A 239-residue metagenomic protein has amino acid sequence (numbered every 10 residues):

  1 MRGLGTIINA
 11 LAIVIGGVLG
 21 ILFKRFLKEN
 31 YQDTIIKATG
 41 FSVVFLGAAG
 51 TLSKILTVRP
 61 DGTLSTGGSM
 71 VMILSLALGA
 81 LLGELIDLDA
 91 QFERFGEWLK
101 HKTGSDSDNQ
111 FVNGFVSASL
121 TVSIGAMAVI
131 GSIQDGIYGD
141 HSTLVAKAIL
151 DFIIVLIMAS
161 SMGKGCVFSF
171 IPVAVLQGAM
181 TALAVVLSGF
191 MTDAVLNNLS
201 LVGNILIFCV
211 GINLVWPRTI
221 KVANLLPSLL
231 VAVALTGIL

Functional and structural regions predicted by a protein language model:
M1, E29-N30, L88-G114: Intrinsically disordered, low-complexity non-transmembrane regions of multi-pass membrane transporters
M1-I7, Y31-Q32, L56-V71, I137-T143 (+2 more regions): Interfacial loop-to-helix junctions that mark the boundaries of transmembrane helices in multi-pass membrane
I8-G16, G20, K24, G40-F41 (+16 more regions): Alpha-helical transmembrane segments in multi-pass membrane proteins
G17-N30, G83-E93, I154-C166, C209-T219: C-terminal ends of transmembrane helices
Y31-F41, G96-E97, V167-L176, A223-L230: Cytoplasmic-side transmembrane-helix entry/capping segments in multi-pass membrane proteins
T39-I55: A generic, lipid-embedded transmembrane alpha helix
K100, N109-V186: Helix-loop-helix junctions within the multi-pass membrane cores of secondary transporters/permeases
N198-A232: C-terminal transmembrane helix pair
